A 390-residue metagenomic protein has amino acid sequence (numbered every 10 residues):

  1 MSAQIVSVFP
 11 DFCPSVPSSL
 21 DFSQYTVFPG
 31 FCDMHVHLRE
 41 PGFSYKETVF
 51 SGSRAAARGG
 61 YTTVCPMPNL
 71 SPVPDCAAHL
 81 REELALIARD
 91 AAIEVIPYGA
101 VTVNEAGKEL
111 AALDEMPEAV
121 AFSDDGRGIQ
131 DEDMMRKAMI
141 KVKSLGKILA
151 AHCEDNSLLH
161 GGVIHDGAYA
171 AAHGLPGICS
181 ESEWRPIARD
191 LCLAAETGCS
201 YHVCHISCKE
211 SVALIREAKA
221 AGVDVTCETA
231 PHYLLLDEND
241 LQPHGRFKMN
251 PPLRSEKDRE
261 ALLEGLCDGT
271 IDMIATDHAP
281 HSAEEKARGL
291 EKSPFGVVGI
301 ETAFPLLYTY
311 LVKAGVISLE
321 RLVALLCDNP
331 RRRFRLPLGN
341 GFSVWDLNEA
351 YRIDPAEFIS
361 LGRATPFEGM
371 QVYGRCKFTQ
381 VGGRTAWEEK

Functional and structural regions predicted by a protein language model:
M1-G30: Histidine-rich, glycine-flanked metal-binding segment
A3, Q24, H35, A56 (+12 more regions): Divalent metal-coordination and catalytic microenvironments
F22-D90: Metal-associated gating/positioning segment near the N- to mid-region
F28, A77-E94, I140-A151, I300-L306: Alpha-helix-loop-beta-strand connector modules within alpha/beta enzyme cores
M34-E47, P68-L70, I96-K108, G126 (+1 more regions): Active-site mouth loops of central-metabolism enzymes
L110-I274: Histidine/acidic residue-rich metal-binding segments in metalloenzymes
A172-S200, C267-D268, D272-I274, A279-W345: His/Asp/Glu-enriched, well-ordered alpha-helical/loop segment that forms or immediately abuts the divalent-metal
G289-K292, N340-K390: C-terminal cap of metal-dependent C-N hydrolases
